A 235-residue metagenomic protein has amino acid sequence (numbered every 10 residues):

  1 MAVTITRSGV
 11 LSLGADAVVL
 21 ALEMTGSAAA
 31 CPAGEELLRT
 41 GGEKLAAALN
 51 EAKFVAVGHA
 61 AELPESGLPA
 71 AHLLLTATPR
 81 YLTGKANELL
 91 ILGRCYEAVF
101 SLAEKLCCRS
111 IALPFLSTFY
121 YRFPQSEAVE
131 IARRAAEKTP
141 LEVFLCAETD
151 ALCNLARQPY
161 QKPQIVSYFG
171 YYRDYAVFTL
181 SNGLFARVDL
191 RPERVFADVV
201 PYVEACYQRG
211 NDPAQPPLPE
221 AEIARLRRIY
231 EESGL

Functional and structural regions predicted by a protein language model:
M1-L106: Glycine-/small-residue-enriched capping loops at alpha/beta junctions
V10-A15, A151-C153, V195: A short acidic, often aromatic-flanked loop/helix-cap motif at beta-alpha or helix-coil junctions that lines enzyme
V18, L73, A112, F185-R187: Short hydrophobic-acidic sequence motifs that mark active-site Asp/Glu residues
A71, C108-S110, P140, R173 (+1 more regions): Secondary-structure boundary/capping motif
R80-P163: Phosphate/ribose-phosphate-bearing ligand recognition and processing surfaces, centered on ADP-ribose/NAD(+/P+) systems
Y172-Y175, T179-P213: Acidic, low-complexity, intrinsically disordered interaction modules
V200-L235: Mixed-charge, Lys/Arg-enriched low-complexity segments
